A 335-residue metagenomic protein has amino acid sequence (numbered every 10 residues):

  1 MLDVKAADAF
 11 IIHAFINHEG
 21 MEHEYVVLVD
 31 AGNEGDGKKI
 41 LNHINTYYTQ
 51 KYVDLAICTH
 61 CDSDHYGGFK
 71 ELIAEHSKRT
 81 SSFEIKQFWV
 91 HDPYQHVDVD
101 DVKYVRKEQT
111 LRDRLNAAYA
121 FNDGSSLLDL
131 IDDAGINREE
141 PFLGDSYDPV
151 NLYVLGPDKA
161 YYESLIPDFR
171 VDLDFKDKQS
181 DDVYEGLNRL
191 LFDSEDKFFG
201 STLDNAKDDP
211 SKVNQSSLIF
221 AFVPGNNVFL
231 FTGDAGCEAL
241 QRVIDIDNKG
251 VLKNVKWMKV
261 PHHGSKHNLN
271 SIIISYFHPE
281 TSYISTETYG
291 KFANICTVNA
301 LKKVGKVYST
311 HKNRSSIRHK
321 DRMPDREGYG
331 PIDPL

Functional and structural regions predicted by a protein language model:
M1-K51, S211-E238: Conserved beta-strand hairpin/beta-sheet module of binuclear metal-dependent hydrolase folds, prominently
D3, D30, H60, F88 (+5 more regions): Divalent metal-coordination and catalytic microenvironments
A6, G35, C61-G67, Q95-D98 (+5 more regions): Active-site environment of divalent metal-dependent phosphoester hydrolases
A6-D8, E238, V243-L252, I272-Y276 (+2 more regions): C-terminal regulatory/interaction regions
M21-Y25, D36-W89, N248-H267, H278-S282: Active-site metal-binding motif and surrounding structural segment of the metallo-beta-lactamase
G32-G35, K207-P210, M258-H262, T286-E287: Short, flexible loop segments at the rims of nucleotide/cofactor-binding pockets, characterized by
K38-N42, F69-I73, L111-D129, V243-D245 (+1 more regions): Well-ordered, non-membrane alpha-helical segments in soluble/globular domains
E75-V228, K303-L335: Flexible, acidic/histidine-containing loops and adjacent segments that form or flank the divalent-metal
